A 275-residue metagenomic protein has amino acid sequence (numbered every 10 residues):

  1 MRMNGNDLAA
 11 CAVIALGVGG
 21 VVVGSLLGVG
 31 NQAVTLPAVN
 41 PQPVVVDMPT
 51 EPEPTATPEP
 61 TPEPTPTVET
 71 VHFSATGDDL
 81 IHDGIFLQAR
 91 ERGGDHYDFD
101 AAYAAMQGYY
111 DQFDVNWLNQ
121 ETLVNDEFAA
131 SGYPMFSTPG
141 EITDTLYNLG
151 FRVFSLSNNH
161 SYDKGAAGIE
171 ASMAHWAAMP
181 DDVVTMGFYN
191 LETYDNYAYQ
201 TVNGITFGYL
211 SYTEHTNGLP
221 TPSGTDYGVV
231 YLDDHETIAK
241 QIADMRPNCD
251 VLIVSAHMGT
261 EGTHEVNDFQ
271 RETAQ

Functional and structural regions predicted by a protein language model:
M1-N6: Short, Lys/Arg-rich N-terminal segment immediately upstream of the first membrane anchor
D7-C11, A15, G19-Q275: Acidic, metal/ion-coordinating pockets
